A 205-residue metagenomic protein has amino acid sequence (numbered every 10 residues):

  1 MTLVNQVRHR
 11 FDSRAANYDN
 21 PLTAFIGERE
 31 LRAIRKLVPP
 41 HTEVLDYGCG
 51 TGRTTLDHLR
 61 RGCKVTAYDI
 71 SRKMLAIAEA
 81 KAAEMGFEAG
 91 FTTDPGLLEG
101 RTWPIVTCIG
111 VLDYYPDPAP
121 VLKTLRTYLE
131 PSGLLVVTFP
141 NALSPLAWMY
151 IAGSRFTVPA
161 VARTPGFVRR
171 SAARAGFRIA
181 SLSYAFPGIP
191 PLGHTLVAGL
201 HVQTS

Functional and structural regions predicted by a protein language model:
M1-P39, L143: Conserved class I S-adenosyl-L-methionine
H41-G50: Conserved class I S-adenosyl-L-methionine
T51-G96: Class I SAM-dependent methyltransferase SAM/SAH-binding core
T107: A conserved beta-strand element that flanks and buttresses the S-adenosyl-L-methionine
A119-P131: A short glycine-rich, Lys/Arg-flanked "PGG" loop and its adjoining helix->strand segment in the class I
V137-F139: Acidic carboxylate diad motif detector
N141-P159: Short, glycine-/aromatic-enriched active-site segment of Class I SAM-dependent methyltransferases
A160-A175: Short alpha-helix
